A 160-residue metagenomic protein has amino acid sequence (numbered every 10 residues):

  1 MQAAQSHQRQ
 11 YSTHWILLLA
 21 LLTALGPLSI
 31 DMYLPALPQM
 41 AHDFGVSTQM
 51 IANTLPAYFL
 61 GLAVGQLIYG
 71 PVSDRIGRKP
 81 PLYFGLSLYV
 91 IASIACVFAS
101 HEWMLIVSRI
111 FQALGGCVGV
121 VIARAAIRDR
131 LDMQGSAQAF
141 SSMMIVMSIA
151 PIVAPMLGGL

Functional and structural regions predicted by a protein language model:
M1-G26: Cytosolic juxtamembrane N-terminal segment immediately preceding the first transmembrane helix of multi-pass
L22, F84-L88, A92, S108 (+1 more regions): Residue-level signature of the transmembrane alpha-helical cores of Major Facilitator Superfamily-type secondary
T23, L55, F59, F140-S148: Small-residue-rich transmembrane alpha-helices and their cytosolic helix-loop interfaces in multi-pass secondary
D31, F59-L67, P151-I152: Residue-level signature of mid-helix packing/kink "hotspots" within the transmembrane helices of 12-pass Major
A36-A63: Extracellular/periplasmic helix-loop-helix junction of adjacent transmembrane segments in MFS-like secondary
V64-W103: Conserved MFS/SLC helix-loop-helix module at the cytosolic interface between two early adjacent transmembrane helices
S108-M147: Cytoplasmic helix-loop-helix junction between adjacent transmembrane helices in 12-TM secondary transporters
A150-G159: Small-residue (Gly/Pro/Ala) motifs that create kinks and tight helix-helix packing interfaces
